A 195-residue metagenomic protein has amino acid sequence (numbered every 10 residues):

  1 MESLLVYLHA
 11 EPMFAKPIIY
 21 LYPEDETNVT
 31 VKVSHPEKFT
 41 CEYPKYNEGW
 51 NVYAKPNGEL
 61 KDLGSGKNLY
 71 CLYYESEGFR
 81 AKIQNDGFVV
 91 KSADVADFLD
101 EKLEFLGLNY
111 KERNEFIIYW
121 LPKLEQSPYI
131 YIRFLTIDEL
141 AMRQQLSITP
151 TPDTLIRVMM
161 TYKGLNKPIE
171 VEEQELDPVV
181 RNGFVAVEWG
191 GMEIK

Functional and structural regions predicted by a protein language model:
M1-K195: Protease-labile, long low-complexity intrinsically disordered regions enriched in Pro/Ser/Thr
